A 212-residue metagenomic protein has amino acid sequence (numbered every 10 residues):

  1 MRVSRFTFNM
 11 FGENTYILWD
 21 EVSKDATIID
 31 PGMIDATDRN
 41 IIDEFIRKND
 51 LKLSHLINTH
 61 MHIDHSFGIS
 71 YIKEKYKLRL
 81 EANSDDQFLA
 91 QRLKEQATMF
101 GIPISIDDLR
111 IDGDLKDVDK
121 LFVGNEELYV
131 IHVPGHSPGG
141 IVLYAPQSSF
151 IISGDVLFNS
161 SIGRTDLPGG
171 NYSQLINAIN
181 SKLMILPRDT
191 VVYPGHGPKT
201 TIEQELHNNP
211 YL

Functional and structural regions predicted by a protein language model:
M1-N49, V142-S153: Conserved beta-strand hairpin/beta-sheet module of binuclear metal-dependent hydrolase folds, prominently
R2, I57, Y129: Conserved Rossmann-like nucleotide-binding pocket used by diverse enzymes that bind dinucleotide cofactors
F6-F8, R110-D112, H132-P134: Short Gly/Pro-enriched turn/cap motifs at secondary-structure boundaries
L18, T59, V133: Conserved S/T- and glycine-rich ATP-binding loop of Class I adenylate-forming
K24, M33-I34, Q96, K120 (+1 more regions): Metallo-beta-lactamase
M33-R39, D43-F122, N208-Y211: Active-site HxH/HxHxD metal-binding segment of metal-dependent hydrolases
